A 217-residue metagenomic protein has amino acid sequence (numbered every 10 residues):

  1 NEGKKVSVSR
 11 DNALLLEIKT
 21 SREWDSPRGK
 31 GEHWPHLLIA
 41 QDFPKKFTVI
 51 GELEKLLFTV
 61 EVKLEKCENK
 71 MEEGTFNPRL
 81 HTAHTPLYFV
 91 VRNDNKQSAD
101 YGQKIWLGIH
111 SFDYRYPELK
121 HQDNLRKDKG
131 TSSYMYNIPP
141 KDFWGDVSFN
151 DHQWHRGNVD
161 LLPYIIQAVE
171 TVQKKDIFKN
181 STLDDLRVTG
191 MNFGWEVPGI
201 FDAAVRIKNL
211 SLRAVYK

Functional and structural regions predicted by a protein language model:
N1-G3, S7-D11, E72-L87, A204-I207: Short coil-to-beta strand junction motifs in C2/discoidin
E2-M71: Short N-terminal edge-element motif at the start of the domain
N12, H33-L37, E52-V60, H81-T85 (+3 more regions): Residues at beta-strand starts and edge strands
R22-W34, N95-Q103, E196-K208: Short, surface-exposed beta-strand/loop "edge" segments at domain boundaries and coil↔beta transitions
W34-D42, T85, L162-V169: Well-ordered, non-membrane alpha-helical segments in soluble/globular domains
K55-L56, K63-I165: Short helix-loop boundary/capping segments
T59-K63, Y88-V90, G194-E196, S211-R213: Residue-level recognition of well-ordered beta-strand positions that form the cores of beta-sheet-rich folds across
P139-K217: Long, compositionally biased interface segments
